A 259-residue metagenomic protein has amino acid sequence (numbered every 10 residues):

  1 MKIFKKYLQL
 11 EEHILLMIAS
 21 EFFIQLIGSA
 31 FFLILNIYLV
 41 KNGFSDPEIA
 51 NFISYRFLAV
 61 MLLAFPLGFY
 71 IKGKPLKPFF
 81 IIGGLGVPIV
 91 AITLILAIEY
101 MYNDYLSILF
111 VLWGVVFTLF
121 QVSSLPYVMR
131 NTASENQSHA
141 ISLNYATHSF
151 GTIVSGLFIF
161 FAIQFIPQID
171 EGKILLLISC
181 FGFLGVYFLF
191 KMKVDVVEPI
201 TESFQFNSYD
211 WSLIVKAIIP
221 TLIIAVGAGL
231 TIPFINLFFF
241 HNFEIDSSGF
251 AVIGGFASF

Functional and structural regions predicted by a protein language model:
I3-M61, L213-G254: Helix-loop boundary and gating motifs at the non-cytosolic
F22, V90, Y102-F120, L222: Hydrophobic core of transmembrane alpha-helices in multi-pass small-molecule transporters, especially MFS/SLC-type
F57-F65, T152-I153, S258: Residue-level signature of mid-helix packing/kink "hotspots" within the transmembrane helices of 12-pass Major
L63-L76, I163: Helix-to-loop junctions at the C-terminal end of transmembrane segments in multipass secondary transporters
L85-Y100: C-terminal ends and interior cores of transmembrane alpha-helices in multi-pass membrane transporters/permeases
L119-T132: Intracellular juxtamembrane helix-capping segments at the cytosolic ends of symmetry-related transmembrane helices
I141-I159: Glycine-rich segments within core transmembrane alpha-helices of 12-TM secondary carriers
G172-F190: Symmetry-related core transmembrane helices of the 12-TM Major Facilitator Superfamily/SLC fold
